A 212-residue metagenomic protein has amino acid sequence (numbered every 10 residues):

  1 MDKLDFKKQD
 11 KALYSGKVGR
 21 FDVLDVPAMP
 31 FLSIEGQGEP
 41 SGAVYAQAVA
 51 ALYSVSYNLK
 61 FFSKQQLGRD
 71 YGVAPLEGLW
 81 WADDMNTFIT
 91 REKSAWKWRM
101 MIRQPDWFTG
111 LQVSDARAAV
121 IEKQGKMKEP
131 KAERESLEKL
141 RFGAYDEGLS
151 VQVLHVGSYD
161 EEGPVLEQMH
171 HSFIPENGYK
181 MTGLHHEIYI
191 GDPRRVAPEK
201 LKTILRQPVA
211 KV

Functional and structural regions predicted by a protein language model:
M1-V212: A solvent-exposed interaction/effector surface
